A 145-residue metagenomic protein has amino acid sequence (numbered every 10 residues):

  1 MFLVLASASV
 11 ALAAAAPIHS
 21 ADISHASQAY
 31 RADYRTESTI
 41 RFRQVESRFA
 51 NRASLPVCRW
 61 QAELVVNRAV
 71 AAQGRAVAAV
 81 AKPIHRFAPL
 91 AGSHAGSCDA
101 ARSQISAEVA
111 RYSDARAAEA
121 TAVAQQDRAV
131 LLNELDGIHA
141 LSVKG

Functional and structural regions predicted by a protein language model:
M1-L12: Sec-dependent N-terminal signal peptides
L12-A78: N-terminal secretory signal peptides
F42-R43, R48, P83, C98 (+1 more regions): A generic structural signal for ordered alpha-helices
R75-G96: A short, surface-exposed beta-strand/turn
A91-G145: Compositionally biased, intrinsically disordered linkers/stalks adjacent to structured regions
